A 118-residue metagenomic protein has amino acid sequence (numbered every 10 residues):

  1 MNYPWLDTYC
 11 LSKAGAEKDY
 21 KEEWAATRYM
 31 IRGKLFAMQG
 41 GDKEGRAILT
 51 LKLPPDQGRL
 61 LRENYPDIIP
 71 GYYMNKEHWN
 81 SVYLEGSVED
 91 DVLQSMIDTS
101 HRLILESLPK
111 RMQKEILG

Functional and structural regions predicted by a protein language model:
M1-G118: Charge-dense, helix-prone N-terminal extensions
